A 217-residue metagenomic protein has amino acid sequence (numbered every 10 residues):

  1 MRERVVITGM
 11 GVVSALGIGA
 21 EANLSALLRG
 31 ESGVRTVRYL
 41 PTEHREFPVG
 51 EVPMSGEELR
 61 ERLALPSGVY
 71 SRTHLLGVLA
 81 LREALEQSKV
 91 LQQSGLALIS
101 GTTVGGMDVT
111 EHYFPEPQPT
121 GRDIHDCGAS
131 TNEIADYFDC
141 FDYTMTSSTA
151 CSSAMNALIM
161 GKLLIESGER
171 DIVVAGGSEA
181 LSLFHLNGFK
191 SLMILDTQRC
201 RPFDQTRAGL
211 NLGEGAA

Functional and structural regions predicted by a protein language model:
M1-Y143, L163, S182, S191-N211 (+1 more regions): Conserved "HGTGT" condensation-loop signature of ketosynthase/thiolase-family condensing enzymes that catalyze
T144-S148: Short catalytic-loop micro-motif centered on adjacent basic/acidic residues
C151: Glycine-rich, Trp-frequent "lid" loop and neighboring beta-strands that shape and gate the flavin cofactor pocket
A154: Short conserved active-site loop signatures built around small residues
M160: Internal active-site segments that recognize and position negatively charged phosphoryl groups and nucleotide moieties
R170-D171: Short, high-confidence coil segments that cap the C-terminus of an alpha-helix and link into the following beta-strand
G176: Conserved residues at the C-terminal ends of beta-strands
E179: Catalytic metal-binding/acid-base residues of hydrolase active sites
